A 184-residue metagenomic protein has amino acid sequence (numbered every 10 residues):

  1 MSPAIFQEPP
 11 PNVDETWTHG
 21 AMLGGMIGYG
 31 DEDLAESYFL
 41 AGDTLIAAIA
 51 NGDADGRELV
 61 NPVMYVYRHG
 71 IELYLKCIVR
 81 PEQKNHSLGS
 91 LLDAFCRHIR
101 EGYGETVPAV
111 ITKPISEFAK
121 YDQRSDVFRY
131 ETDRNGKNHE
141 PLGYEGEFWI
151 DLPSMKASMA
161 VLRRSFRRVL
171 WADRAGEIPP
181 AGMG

Functional and structural regions predicted by a protein language model:
M1-G30, F39, D43, Q83-G184: Long, charged low-complexity segments
E15-A54, N61-P62, V66, L73-Q83: Short, contiguous, well-structured surface segments enriched in hydrophobic/aromatic residues
